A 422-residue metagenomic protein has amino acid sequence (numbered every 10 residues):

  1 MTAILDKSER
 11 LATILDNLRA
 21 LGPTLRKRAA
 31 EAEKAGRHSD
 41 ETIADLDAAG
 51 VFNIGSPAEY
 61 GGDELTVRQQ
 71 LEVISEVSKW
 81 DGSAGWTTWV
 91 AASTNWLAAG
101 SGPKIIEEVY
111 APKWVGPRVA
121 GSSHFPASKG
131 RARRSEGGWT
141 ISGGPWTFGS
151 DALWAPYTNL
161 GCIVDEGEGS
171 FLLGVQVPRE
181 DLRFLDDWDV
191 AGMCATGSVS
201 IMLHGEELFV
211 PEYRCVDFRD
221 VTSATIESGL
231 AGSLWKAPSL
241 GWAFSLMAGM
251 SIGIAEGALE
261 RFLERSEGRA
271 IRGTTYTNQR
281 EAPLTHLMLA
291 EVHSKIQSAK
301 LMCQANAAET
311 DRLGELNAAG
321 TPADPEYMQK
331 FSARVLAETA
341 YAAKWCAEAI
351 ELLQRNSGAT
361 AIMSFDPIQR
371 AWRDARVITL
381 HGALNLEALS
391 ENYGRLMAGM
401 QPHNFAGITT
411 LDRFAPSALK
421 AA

Functional and structural regions predicted by a protein language model:
M1-D16, A20, T409-A422: Basic/polar N-terminal segments that are highly enriched at the extreme N-terminus, encompassing both cleavable
D16-R19, G253-E256, E260, A290-Q297 (+4 more regions): Generic structural signal for well-ordered, non-transmembrane alpha-helical segments in soluble/cytosolic regions
A30-E33, K300-A340, Q354-S357: C-terminal helix-coil-helix/basic helical segment that borders enzyme active sites and/or dimer interfaces and provides
D40-A48, N53-P156: Glycine-rich flavin
F148-D187, G197-S200: A short core secondary-structure module
S198-I296: Glycine-rich beta->alpha junctions and the first turn(s) of the following alpha-helix
A308-P322, A347-W372, E387-A388: A glycine-biased, small/acidic residue-tolerant capping/turn segment at secondary-structure junctions
S357-A422: Glycine-rich phosphate/cofactor-binding loops in nucleotide/flavin-utilizing enzymes
